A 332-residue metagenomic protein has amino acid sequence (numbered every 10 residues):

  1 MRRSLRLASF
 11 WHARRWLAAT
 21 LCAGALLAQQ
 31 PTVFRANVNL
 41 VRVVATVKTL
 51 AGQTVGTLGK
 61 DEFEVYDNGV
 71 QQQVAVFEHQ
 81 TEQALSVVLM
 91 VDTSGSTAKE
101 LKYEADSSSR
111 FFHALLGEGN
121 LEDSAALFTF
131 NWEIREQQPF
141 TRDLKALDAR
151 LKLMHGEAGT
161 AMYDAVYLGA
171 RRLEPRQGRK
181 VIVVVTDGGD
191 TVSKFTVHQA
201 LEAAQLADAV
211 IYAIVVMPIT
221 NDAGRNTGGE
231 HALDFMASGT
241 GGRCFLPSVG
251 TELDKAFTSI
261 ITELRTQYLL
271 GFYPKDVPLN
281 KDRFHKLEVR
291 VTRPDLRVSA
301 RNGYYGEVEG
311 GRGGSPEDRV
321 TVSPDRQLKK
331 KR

Functional and structural regions predicted by a protein language model:
R2-T20: Bacterial N-terminal signal peptides that target proteins for export
A19-A28: Hydrophobic h-region of N-terminal signal peptides that target proteins for export in Gram-negative bacteria
A28-R332: Scaffold/interface architecture of coatomer-like assemblies
